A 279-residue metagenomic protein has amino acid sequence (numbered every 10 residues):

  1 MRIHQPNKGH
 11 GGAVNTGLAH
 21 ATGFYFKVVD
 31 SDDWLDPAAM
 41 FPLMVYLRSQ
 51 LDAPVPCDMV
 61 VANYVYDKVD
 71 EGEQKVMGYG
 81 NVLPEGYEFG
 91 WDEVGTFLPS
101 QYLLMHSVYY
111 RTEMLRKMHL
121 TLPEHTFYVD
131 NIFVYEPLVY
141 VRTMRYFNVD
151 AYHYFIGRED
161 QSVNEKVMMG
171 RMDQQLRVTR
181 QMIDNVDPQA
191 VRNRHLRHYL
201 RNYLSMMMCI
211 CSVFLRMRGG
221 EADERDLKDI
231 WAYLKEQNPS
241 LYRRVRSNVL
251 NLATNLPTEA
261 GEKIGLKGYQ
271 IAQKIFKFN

Functional and structural regions predicted by a protein language model:
M1-Q174: Nucleotide-sugar donor-binding/catalytic module of glycosyltransferases that assemble extracellular/cell-envelope
D92-E93, H195, D226-D229: Exposed alpha-helical structural elements
E124, A190-R194: Short helix-to-loop capping/linker segments positioned immediately adjacent to catalytic or ligand/cofactor-binding
Y135, N202-M206: Non-catalytic, well-ordered alpha-helical scaffold segments
V149-R158, N164-V191, M207-P239: Catalytic core of nucleotide-sugar-dependent glycosyltransferases
N193-N202: All-alpha amphipathic helical-bundle segments outside canonical DNA-binding/catalytic cores that form hydrophobic
M217-N279: Membrane-interface aromatic/basic loop that binds lipid-linked glycans or pyrophosphate carriers, typified by
